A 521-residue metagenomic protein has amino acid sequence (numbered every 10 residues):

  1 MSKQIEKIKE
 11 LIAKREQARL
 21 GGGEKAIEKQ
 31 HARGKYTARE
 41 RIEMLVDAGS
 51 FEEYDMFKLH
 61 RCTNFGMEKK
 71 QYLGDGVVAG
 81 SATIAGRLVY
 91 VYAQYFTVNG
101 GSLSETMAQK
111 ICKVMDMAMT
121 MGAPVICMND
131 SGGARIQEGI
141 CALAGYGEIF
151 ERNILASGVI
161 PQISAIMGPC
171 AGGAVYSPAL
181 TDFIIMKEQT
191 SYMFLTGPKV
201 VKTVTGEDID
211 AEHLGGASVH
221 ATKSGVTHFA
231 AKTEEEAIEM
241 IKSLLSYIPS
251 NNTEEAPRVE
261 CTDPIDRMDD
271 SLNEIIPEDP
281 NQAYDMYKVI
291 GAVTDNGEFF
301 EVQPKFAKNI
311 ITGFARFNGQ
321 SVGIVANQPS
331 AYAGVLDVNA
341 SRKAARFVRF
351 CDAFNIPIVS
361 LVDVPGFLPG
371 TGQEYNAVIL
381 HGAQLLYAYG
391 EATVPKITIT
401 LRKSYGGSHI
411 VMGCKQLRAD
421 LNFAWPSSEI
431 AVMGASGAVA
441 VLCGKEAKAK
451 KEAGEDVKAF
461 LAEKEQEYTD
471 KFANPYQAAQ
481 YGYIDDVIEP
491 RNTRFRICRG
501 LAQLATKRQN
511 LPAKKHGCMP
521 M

Functional and structural regions predicted by a protein language model:
M1-M521: Ligand-binding clefts of soluble mixed alpha/beta catalytic domains
